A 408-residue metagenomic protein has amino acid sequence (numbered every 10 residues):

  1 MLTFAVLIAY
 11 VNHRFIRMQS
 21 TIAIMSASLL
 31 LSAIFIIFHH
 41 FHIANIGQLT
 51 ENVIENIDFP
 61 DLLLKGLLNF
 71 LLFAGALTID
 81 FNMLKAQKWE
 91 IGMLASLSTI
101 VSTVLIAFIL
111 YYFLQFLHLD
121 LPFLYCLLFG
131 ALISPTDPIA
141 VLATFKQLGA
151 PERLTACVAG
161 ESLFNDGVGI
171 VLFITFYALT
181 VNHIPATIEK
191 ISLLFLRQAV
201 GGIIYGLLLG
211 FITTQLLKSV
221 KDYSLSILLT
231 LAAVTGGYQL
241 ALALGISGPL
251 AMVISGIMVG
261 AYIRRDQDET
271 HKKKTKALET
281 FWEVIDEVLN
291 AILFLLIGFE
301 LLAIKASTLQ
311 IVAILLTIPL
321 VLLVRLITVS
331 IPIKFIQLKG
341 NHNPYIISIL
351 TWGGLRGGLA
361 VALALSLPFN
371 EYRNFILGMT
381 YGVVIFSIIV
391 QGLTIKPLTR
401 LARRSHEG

Functional and structural regions predicted by a protein language model:
M1-G408: Transmembrane helical cores of multi-pass secondary ion antiporters/exchangers
